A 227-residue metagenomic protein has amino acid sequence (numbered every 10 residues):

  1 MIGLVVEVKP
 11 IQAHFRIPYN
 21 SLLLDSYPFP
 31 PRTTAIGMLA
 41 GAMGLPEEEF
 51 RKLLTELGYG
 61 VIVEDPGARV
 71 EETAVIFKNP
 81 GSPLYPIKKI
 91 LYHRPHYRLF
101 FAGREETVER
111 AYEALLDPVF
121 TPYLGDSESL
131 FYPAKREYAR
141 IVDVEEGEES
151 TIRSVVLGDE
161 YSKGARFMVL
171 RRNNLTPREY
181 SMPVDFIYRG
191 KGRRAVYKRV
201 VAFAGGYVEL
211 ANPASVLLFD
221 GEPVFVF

Functional and structural regions predicted by a protein language model:
M1-N20: N-terminal, Lys/Arg- and Ser/Thr-rich interaction peptides
G3, E56-G58, H96: Extracellular structured ligand-interaction cores
E7, G60-I62, F100: Residues in well-ordered beta-strands of folded domains
A13, Y27, K89-I90: Flexible, active-site-adjacent loop/turn segments at secondary-structure boundaries
R16-G81: Glycine/small-residue-rich interface belts in oligomeric ring/scaffold proteins and their assembly partners
E64-F227: Internal, well-folded beta-alpha domain core
